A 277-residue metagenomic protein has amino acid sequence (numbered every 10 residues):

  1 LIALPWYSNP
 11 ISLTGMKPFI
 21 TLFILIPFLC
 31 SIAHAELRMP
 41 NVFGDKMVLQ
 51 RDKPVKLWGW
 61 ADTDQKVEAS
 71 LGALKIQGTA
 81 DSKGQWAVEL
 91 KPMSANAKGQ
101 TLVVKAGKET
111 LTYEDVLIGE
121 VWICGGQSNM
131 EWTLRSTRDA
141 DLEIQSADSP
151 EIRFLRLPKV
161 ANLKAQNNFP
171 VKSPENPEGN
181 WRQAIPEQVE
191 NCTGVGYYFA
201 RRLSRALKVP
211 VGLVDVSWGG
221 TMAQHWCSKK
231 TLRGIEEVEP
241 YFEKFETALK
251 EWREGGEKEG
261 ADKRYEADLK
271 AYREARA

Functional and structural regions predicted by a protein language model:
S12-T21: Positively charged n-region of N-terminal signal peptides that target proteins for export
K17, C30-E36: Bacterial Sec-dependent signal peptides at the C-terminal "C-region" and cleavage site
T21-S31: Bacterial N-terminal signal peptides
H34-A277: Cell-envelope and extracellular/periplasmic
